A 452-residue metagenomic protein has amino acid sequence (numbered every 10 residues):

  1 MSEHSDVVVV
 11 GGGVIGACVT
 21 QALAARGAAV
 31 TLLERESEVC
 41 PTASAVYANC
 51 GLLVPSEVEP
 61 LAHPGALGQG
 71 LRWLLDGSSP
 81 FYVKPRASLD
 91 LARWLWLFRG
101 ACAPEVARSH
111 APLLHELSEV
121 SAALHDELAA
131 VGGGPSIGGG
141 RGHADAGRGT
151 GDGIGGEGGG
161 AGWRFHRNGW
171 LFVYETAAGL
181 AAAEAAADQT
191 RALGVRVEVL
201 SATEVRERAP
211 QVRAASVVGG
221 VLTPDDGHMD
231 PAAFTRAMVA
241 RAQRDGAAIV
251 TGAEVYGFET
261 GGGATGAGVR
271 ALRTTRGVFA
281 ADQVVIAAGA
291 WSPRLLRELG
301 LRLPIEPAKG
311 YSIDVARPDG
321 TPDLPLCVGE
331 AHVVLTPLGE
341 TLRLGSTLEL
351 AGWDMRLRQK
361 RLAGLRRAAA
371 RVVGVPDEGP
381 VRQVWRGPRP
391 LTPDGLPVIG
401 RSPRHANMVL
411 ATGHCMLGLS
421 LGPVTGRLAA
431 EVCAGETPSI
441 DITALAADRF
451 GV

Functional and structural regions predicted by a protein language model:
S5, V199, L396-V398, S402-V452: C-terminal lid/capping helical subdomain adjacent to the catalytic/cofactor pocket in oxidative enzymes
S5-L32: N-terminal Rossmann-like FAD-binding beta1-loop-alpha1 element of flavoenzymes
A25-Y47: Glycine-rich FAD pyrophosphate-binding loop
N49-L52, E57, L61-C102, G257-T260 (+2 more regions): Active-site substrate-recognition segment that forms the wall of the catalytic cavity or substrate channel
A92-A240: Rossmann-like flavin
L200-E204, R208-A209, T251-R270: A conserved short coil-to-beta-strand element within the FAD-binding core of flavoproteins
